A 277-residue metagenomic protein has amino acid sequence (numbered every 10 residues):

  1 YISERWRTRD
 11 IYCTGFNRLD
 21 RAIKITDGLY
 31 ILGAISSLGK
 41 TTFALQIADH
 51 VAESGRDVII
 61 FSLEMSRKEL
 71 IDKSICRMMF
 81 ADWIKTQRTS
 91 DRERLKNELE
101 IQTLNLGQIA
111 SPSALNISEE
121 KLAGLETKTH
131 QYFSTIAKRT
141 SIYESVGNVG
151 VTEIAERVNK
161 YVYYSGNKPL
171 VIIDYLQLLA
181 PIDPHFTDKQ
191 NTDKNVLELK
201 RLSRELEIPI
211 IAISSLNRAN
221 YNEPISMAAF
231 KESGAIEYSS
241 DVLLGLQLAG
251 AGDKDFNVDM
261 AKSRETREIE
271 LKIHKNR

Functional and structural regions predicted by a protein language model:
I2-G55, I59-E69, R77-M78, E144-E270: P-loop NTPase motor core
F16, D20-R21, R56-G166: Cytosolic-facing regulatory segments adjacent to core modules
E270-R277: A conserved SF2-helicase RecA2
